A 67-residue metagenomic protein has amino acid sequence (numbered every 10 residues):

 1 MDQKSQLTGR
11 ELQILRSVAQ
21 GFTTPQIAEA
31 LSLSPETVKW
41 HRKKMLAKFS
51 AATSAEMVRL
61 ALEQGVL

Functional and structural regions predicted by a protein language model:
M1-E36: Helix-turn-helix DNA-binding segment
L7, A51, V66-L67: Hydrophobic patch in the ABC ATPase nucleotide-binding domain
E11-L12, S17, W40-K44, L60: Hydrophobic alpha-helical segments, especially transmembrane helices and their immediate juxtamembrane helical caps
R16-Q20, S50, L62: Short, locally clustered residues in the helix-turn-helix/winged-helix DNA-binding domain
G21-T23, Q64-L67: Hydrophobic transmembrane alpha-helix bundles
T23-E56: Recognition helix of helix-turn-helix DNA-binding domains
S54-G65: Short, basic, alpha-helical segments at the C-terminal edge of helix-turn-helix-like DNA-binding modules
